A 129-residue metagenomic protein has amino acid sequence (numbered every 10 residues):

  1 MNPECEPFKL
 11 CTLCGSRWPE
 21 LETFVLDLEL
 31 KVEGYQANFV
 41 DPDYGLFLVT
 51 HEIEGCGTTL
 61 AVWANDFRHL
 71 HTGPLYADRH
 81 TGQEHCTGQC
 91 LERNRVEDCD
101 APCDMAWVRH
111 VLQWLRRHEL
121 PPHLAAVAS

Functional and structural regions predicted by a protein language model:
M1, L28, N65-S129: Short, intrinsically disordered terminal segments enriched in charged and Pro/Gly residues
M1-P7: Long, acidic, intrinsically disordered low-complexity segments
P7-L48, I53, L60-L91: Short recognition patches in nucleic-acid-associated and regulatory proteins
C11-T12, C56, D100, W107: Intrinsically disordered, low-complexity regions enriched in Ser/Pro/Gly/Gln/His and often acidic
